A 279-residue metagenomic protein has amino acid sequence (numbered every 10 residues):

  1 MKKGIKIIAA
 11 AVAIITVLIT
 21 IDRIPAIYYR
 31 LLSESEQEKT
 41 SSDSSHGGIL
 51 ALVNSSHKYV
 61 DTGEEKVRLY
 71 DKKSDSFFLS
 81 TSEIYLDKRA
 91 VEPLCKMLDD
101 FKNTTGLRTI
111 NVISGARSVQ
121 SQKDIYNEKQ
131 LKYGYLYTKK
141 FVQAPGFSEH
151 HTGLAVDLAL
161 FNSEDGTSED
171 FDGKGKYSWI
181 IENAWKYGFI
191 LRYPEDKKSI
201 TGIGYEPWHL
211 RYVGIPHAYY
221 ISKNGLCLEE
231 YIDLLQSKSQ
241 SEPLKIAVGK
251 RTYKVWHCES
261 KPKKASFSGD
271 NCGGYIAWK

Functional and structural regions predicted by a protein language model:
G4-A10, I15-G115, V119-K279: Extracytoplasmic cell-surface/polysaccharide-interacting catalytic and binding patches
